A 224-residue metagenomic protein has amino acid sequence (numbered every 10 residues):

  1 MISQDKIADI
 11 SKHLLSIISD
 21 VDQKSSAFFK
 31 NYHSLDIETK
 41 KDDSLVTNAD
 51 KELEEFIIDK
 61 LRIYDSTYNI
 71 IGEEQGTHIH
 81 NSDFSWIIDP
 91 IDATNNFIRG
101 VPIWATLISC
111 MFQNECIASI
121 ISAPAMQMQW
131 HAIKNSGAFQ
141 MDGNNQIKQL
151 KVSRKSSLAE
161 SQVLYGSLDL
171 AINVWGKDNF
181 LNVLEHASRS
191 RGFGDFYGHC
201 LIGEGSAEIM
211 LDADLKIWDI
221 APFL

Functional and structural regions predicted by a protein language model:
M1-I91: N-terminal subdomain of lithium-sensitive/metallo-dependent phosphomonoesterases centered on the IMPase/IPPase/PAP
S25-F29, D50, L61, T94 (+4 more regions): Residue-level signal for inorganic ion chemistry
D50, F97-G100, R191: Short glycine/threonine-rich catalytic loop with a Thr-x-Gly-x-Asp
K51, E74, P90-A93, P124 (+3 more regions): Generic detector of well-ordered alpha-helical packing
Y68-N69, S85-W86, A118-S119, Q162 (+2 more regions): Structural motif
H80-F139: DPxDG-like acidic metal-binding loop motif
G143-N145: Acidic, low-complexity central loop/insert segments
K151-L224: An extended, acidic
